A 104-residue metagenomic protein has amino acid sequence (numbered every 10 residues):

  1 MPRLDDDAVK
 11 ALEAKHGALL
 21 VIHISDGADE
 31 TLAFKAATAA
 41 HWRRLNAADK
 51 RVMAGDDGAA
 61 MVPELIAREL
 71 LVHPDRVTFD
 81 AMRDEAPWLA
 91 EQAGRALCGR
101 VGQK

Functional and structural regions predicted by a protein language model:
M1-A14: Short, basic/low-complexity N-terminal boundary segments at the transition from targeting/disordered tails
G17-G27: Short acidic-hydrophobic surface loop/beta-edge motif
A28-K104: Short, surface-exposed, charged amphipathic helix/loop patches that serve as local interaction elements
